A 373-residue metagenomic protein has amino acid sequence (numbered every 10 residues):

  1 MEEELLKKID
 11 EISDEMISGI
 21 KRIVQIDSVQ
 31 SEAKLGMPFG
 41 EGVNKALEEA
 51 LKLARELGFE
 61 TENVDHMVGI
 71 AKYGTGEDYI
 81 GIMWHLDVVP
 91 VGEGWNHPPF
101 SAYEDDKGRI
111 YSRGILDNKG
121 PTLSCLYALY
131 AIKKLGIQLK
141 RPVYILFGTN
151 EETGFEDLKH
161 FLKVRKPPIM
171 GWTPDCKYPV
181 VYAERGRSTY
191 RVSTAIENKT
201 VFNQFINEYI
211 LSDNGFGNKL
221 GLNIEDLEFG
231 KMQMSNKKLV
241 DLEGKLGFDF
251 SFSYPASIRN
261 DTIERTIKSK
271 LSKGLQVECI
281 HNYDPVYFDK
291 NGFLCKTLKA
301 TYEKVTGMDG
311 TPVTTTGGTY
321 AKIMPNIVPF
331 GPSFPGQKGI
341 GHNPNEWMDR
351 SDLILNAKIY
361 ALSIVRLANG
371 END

Functional and structural regions predicted by a protein language model:
E2-I110, L139: Acidic/His- and Gly-rich active-site-bordering loop/insert found across diverse amide/peptide-bond hydrolases
Y79-P142, F147, N343-L355: Active-site metal-coordination/substrate-binding segment of hydrolases, especially metallo-dependent peptidases
L86-V88, L146-G154, D175-Y178, F334: Acidic, glycine-rich active-site loops and adjacent beta-strand->loop/helix elements that engage anionic groups
T122-I132, F161, M324, Y360-I364: Buried hydrophobic packing segments
E151-E152, E156-R265, Y283: Midchain, well-structured core segments that form catalytic/ion-binding scaffolds
L211-D226, D284-I323, I327: Active-site-adjacent substrate-binding region of metalloamidase/peptidase-like peptide-processing proteins
Y302, T306-G370: Zn-dependent metallopeptidase/amidohydrolase metal-coordination segment
